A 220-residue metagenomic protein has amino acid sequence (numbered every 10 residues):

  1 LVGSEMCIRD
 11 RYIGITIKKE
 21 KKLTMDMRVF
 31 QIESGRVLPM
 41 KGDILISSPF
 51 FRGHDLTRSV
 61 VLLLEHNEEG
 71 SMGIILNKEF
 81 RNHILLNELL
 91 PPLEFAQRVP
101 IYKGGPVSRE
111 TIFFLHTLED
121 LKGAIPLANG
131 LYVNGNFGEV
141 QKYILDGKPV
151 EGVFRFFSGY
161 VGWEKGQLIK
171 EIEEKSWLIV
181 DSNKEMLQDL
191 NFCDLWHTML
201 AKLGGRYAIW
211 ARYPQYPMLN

Functional and structural regions predicted by a protein language model:
L1-I8: Short, small-residue-biased leader/transition segments that mark boundaries at the very start of proteins
I15-T16: Conserved catalytic core of sirtuin-type NAD+-dependent deacylases
K19-K22: Polybasic, lysine-rich low-complexity intrinsically disordered segments
M25-F157, V161-N220: A short aromatic-anchored loop/beta-hairpin motif
